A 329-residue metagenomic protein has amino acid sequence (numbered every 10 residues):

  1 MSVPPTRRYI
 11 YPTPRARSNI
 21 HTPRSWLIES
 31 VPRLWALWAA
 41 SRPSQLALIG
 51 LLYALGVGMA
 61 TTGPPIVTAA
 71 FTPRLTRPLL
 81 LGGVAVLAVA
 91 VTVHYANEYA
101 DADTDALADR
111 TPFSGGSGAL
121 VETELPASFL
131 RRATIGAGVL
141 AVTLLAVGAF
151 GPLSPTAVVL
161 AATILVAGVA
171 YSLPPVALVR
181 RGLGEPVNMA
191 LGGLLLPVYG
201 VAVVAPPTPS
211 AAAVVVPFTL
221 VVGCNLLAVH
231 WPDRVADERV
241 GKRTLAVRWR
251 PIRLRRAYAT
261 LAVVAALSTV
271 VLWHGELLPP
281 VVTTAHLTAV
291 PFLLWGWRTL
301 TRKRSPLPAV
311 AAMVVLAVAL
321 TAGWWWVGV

Functional and structural regions predicted by a protein language model:
S2-Y95, A100, T163, Y171-L195 (+1 more regions): Topogenic membrane-insertion module of multi-pass membrane proteins
A47-M59, P186-V201, A246-P251, A309-W325: Small-residue-rich segments of transmembrane alpha-helices in multi-pass membrane proteins, especially helix faces
V57-V84, V142-V158, L196-V216, S268-P280 (+1 more regions): Helix-coil boundary and interhelical linker segments in multi-pass alpha-helical membrane proteins
V86-S114, C224-A246: Acidic (Asp/Glu-rich) catalytic motifs at the cytosolic membrane interface
V93-E98, V166-V179, L226, H230 (+2 more regions): C-terminal ends of transmembrane helices
L107-G151, K242-L277: Multi-pass membrane catalytic core of lipid/isoprenoid biosynthesis enzymes
G116-P207: Intramembrane alpha-helical segments
E276-V329: Extended hydrophobic alpha-helices typical of membrane-associated regions
